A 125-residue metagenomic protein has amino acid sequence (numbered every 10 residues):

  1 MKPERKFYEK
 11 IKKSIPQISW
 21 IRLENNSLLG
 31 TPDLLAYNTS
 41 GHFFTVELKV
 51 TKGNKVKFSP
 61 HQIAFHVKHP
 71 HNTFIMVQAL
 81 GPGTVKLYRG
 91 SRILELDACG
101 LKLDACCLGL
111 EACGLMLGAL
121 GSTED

Functional and structural regions predicted by a protein language model:
M1-N25, T39: Acidic-basic catalytic patches of nuclease active cores, encompassing PD-(D/E)XK and other metal-cofactor nuclease
G30: Beta-rich catalytic cores
L34-A36, H42-K52: Conserved catalytic cores of phosphodiester-cleaving nucleases, focusing on short active-site segments
T39-G41, L80-G81: Short strand-connecting beta-turns/loops that link adjacent beta-strands
T51-P70: Mg2+/Mn2+-dependent nuclease catalytic core
V67-R92: Nucleic-acid nuclease catalytic cores
S91-L94, G118-D125: Charged, low-complexity intrinsically disordered segments
A98-A119: Long, intrinsically disordered low-complexity tandem-repeat segments
